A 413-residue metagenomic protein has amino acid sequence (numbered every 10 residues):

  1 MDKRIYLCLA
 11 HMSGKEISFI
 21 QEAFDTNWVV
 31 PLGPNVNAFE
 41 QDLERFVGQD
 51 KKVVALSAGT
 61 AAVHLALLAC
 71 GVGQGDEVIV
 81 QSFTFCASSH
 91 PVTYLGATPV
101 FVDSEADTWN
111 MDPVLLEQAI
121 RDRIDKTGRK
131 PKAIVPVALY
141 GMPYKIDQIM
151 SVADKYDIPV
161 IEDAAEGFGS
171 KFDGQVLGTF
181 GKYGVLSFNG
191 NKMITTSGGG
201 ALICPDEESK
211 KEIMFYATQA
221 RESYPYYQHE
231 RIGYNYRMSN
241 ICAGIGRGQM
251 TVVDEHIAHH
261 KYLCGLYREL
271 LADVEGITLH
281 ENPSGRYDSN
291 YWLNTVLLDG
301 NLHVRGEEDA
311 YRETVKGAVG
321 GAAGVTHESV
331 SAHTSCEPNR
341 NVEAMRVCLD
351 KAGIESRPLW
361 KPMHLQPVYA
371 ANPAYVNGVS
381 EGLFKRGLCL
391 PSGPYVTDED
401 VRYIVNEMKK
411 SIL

Functional and structural regions predicted by a protein language model:
M1-V30, P391: N-terminal "arm"/small-domain region of PLP-dependent enzymes with the aminotransferase-like
L32-E77, P91-T93, F101-D103, K126 (+1 more regions): Phosphate-binding glycine-rich loop
P34-Q41, D50-K51, V114-Q118, D125-R129 (+5 more regions): PLP-dependent aminotransferase class I/II
A66-Q118, A318, L349: Conserved PLP-anchoring active-site segment centered on the Schiff-base-forming lysine
H90-V92, V152, I241: Hydrophobic/aromatic ligand-binding patch that stacks against planar heteroaromatic rings of cofactors or nucleotides
L95, K155-Y156, A352: Helix C-cap/helix->beta junction micro-motif
D107-T196, A201-I203, E208: Active-site phosphate-binding strand-loop segment of PLP-dependent enzymes
